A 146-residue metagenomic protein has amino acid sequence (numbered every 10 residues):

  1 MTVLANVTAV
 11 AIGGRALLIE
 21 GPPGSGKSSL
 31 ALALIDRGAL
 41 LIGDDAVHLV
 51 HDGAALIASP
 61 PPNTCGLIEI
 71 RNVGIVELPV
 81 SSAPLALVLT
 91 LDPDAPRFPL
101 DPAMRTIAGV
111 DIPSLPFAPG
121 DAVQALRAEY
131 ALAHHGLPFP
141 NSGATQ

Functional and structural regions predicted by a protein language model:
M1-R15, D52, H134, F139 (+1 more regions): Extreme N-terminal, non-catalytic leader segments that precede Walker-type/kinase nucleotide-binding cores
T2, A9, E77-S81, A103-I107: Short secondary-structure boundary/capping segments
N6, A11-G21, H48-P61, A118: Hydrophobic/basic alpha-helical segments enriched in Actinobacteria
G14-I35: Glycine-rich phosphate-binding P-loop
D36, L40-P93: Conserved nucleotide-sensing/catalytic segment adjacent to the nucleotide-binding pocket in NTP-handling enzymes
S82-Q146: Conserved NTP phosphate-binding and transfer environment spanning the P-loop NTPase/kinase superfamily
